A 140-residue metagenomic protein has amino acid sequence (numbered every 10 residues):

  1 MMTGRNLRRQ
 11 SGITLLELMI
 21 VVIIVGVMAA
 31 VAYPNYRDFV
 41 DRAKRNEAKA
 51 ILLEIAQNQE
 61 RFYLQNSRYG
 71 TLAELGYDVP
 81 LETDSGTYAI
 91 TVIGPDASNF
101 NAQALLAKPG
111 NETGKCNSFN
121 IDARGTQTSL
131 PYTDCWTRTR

Functional and structural regions predicted by a protein language model:
M1-I13: N-terminal leader/signal peptides at the extreme start of proteins
Q10, D38, R42, R61-Q65: Conserved amphipathic alpha-helical interaction elements at protein-protein interfaces in regulatory, energy-coupling
S11, L16-I20, D41: Internal alpha-helical transmembrane segments of multi-pass membrane proteins, especially GPCRs
L18-N35: Alpha-helical hydrophobic helix detector
V22, N35-L52: Aliphatic-rich helix starts adjacent to a transmembrane/signal segment
A48-N66: N-terminal alpha-helical signal peptides/signal-anchor transmembrane segments
L64-R140: Periplasmic/extracellular, small/polar-rich flexible segments of pilin-like filament-forming proteins
